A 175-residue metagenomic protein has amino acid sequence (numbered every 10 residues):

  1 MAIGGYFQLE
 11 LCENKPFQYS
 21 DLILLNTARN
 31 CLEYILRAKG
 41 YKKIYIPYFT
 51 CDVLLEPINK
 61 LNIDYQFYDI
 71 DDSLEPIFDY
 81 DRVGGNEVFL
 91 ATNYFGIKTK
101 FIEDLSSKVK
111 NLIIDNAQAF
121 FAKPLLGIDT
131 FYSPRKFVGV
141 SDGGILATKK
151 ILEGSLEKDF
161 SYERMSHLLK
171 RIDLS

Functional and structural regions predicted by a protein language model:
A2, I23, K42, D129-T130: A general, composition-driven signal for non-globular sequence regions
A2-C12, P16-I23, T50, L90 (+1 more regions): PLP-dependent aminotransferase class I/II
F7-F17, L22, N26, N30-S107 (+2 more regions): PLP-dependent aminotransferase-like
D71-R171: Active-site phosphate-binding strand-loop segment of PLP-dependent enzymes
